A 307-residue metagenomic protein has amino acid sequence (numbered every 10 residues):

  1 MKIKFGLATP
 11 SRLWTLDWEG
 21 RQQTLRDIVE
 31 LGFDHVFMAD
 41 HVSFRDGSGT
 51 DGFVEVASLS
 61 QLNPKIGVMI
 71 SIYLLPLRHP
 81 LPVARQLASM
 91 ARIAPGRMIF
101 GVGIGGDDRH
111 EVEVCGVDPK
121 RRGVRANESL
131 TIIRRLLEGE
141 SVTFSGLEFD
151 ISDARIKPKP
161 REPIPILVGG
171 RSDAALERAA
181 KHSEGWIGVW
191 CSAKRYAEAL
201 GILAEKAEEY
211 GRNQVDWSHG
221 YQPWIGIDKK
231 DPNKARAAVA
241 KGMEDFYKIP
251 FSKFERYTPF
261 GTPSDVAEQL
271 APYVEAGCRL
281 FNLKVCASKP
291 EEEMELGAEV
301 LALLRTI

Functional and structural regions predicted by a protein language model:
M1-L62, E162-I164, K284-C286: N-terminal beta1-alpha1-beta2 module of alpha/beta enzyme domains
K2-D17, P76-T143, V189-W190, K194-G201: Flexible, glycine-rich active-site loops centered on histidine and acidic residues that chelate a metal or position
F5-T9, V36-M38, V68-S71, M98-V102 (+4 more regions): Hydrophobic faces of well-ordered beta-strands that scaffold small-molecule active sites in alpha/beta enzyme cores
L7-E19, Y73-L81, P160-R171, G226 (+1 more regions): Active-site mouth loops of central-metabolism enzymes
L16-I28, Q86, V168-K181, G261-P272: Short, acidic/polar
I28, D40, L59, M90 (+8 more regions): Conserved, mostly hydrophobic/aromatic
L31, I93, K181-H182, A276-C278: Structural motif
C115-R155, V189-R279, K289-E295, E299 (+1 more regions): An alpha-helical appendage that flanks or caps ligand/catalytic pockets
